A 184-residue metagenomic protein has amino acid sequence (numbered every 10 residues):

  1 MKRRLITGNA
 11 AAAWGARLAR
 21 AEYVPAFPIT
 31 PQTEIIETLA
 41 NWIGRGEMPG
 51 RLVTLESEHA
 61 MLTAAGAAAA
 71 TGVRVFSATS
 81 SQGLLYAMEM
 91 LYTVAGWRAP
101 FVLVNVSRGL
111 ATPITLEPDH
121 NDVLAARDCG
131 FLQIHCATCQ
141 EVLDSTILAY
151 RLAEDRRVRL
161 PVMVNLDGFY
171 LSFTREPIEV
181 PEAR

Functional and structural regions predicted by a protein language model:
M1-A125, G130, I147-L148, D167-F169 (+1 more regions): Thiamine diphosphate
G8, V142-S145, D155: Hydrophobic alpha-helical segments within soluble ligand-binding/sensing domains
P100-V102, V158-M163: Short secondary-structure capping/junction motifs at helix and strand boundaries
C129-V142: Flexible, glycine/proline-enriched loop segments at strand-loop-helix junctions that form or flank small-ligand binding
A137-T138, A153, R157-R159: Phosphate/diphosphate-binding loops
P161-R184: Conformationally flexible catalytic loops at phosphate/diphosphate-handling active centers
